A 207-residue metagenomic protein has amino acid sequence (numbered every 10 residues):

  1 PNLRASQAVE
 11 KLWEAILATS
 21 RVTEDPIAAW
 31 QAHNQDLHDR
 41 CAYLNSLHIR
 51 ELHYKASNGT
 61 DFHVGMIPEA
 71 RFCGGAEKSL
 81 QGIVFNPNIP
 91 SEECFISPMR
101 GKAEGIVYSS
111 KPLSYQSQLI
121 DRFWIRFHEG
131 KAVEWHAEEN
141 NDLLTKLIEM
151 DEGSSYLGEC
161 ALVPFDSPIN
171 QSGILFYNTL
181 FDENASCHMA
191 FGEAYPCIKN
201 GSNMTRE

Functional and structural regions predicted by a protein language model:
P1-E104: Active-site bordering "gate/hinge" segments that shape substrate access to catalytic or cofactor-binding pockets
P1-N2, T60-H63, R71-C73, S114-S117 (+4 more regions): Flexible loop/turn segments at secondary-structure boundaries
N45-L47, Q116-L119, G153, D182: Short solvent-exposed loop/turn micro-motifs enriched in small/polar/acidic residues
R50-L52, T60-F62, A103-G105, K111 (+3 more regions): Structural beta-strand/beta-sheet cores of well-ordered domains, especially the beta-sheet scaffolds that support
A56-N58, M66-P68, K111, H136 (+1 more regions): Short, structured patches in soluble enzyme cores that scaffold and shape functional sites
I96-K146: Long, well-ordered mid-to-C-terminal structural blocks that present hydrophobic/aromatic surfaces
E134-N203: Dual-mode signal for accessory low-complexity, basic/Gly-rich regions
